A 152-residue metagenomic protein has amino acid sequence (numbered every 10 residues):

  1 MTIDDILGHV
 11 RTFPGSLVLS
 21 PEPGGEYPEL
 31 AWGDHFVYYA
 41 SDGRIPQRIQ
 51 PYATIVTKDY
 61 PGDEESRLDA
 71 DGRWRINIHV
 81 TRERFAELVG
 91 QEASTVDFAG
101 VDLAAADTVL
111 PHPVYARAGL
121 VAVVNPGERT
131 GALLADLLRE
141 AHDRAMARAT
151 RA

Functional and structural regions predicted by a protein language model:
M1-T2, I6, T81-A86, A116 (+1 more regions): General structural signal for secondary-structure boundaries
M1-T54: Charge-rich, low-complexity N-terminal segments
S20, R151-A152: Flexible, glycine/charged-enriched surface loops at secondary-structure junctions
D34-Y115: Short, conserved beta-strand/beta-arch hydrophobic-aromatic motifs that form part of recognition grooves or interface
A104-R151: Well-ordered alpha/beta subsegment
